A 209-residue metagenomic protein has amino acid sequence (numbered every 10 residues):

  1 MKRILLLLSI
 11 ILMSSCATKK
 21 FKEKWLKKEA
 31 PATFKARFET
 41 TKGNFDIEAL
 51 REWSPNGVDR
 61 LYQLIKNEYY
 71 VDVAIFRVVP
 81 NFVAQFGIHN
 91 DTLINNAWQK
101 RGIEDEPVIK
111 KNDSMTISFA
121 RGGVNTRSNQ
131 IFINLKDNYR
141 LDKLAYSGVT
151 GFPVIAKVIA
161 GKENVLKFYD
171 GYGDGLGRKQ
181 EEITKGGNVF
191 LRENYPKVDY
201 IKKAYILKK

Functional and structural regions predicted by a protein language model:
M1-K22: Bacterial Sec-dependent N-terminal signal peptides
C16-K209: Cyclophilin-like peptidyl-prolyl cis-trans isomerases
